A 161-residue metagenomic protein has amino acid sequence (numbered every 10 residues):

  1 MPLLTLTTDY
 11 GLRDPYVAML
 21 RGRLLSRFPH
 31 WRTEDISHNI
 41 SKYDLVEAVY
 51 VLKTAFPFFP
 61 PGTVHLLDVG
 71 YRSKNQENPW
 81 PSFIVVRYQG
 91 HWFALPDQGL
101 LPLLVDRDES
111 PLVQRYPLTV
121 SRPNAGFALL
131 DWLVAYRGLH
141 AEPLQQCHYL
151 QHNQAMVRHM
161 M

Functional and structural regions predicted by a protein language model:
M1-N39: N-terminal glycine-rich anion-binding loop in soluble enzyme alpha/beta folds
L3, R27-E34, Y43-V51, P60-V69 (+1 more regions): Active-site histidine-anchored catalytic micro-motif
D9, G70, E142: Conserved acidic functional residues
G11, P15, D35, F58 (+2 more regions): Residue-level preference for alpha-helix termini and adjacent loops
D35-A48, Q145-L150, M156-V157: N-terminal auxiliary interaction/assembly segments of multi-subunit proteins
S121-M161: Anionic-ligand-binding alpha/beta catalytic cores of soluble enzymes and soluble regulatory domains that recognize
